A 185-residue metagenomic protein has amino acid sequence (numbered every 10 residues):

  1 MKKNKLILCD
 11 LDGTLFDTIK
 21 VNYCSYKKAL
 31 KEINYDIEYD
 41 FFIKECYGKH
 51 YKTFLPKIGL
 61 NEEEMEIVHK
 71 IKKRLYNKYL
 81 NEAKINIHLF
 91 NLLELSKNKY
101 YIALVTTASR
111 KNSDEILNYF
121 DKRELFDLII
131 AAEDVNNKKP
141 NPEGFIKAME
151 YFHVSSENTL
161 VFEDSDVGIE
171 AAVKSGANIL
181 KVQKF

Functional and structural regions predicted by a protein language model:
M1-K3, S96-Y100, F152-N158: Glycine-rich phosphate-binding loop signature in dinucleotide/nucleotide-binding domains
M1-K44, K174-S175: Active-site neighborhood of HAD-like aspartate-dependent phosphohydrolases
L15, I102, N137, V161-F162: Conserved SAM-binding loop
A29-L30, K49-E63, I116, A148-M149: Helix-loop "lid/cap" segments that line or gate small-molecule binding pockets
I37, P56-E94: Metal-dependent phosphoesterase signature
K78-L104, R110, D114, P142: Short, acidic loop-to-helix structural element flanking the phosphoryl-transfer center in phosphate-processing enzymes
F90, E94, S165-A171, I179 (+1 more regions): Short glycine/proline-centered loop/turn elements that form peptide/ligand docking sites
S109-L160, D166-K174: Substrate-recognition "cap/lid" segment bordering the active-site pocket of phosphatases
